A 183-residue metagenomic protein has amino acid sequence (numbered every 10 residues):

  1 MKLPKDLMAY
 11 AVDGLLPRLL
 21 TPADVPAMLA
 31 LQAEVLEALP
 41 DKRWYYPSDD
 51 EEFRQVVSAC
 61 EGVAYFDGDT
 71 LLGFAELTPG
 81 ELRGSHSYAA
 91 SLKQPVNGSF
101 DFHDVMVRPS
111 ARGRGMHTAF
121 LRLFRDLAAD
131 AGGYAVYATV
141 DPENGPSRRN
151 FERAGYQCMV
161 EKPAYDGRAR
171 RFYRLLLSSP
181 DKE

Functional and structural regions predicted by a protein language model:
K2-D6, A164-E183: C-terminal "cap" of GNAT-fold acetyltransferases
G14-A30, D41: A short beta-loop-alpha structural element at the N-terminal edge of CoA-dependent acyl/N-acetyltransferase catalytic
P40-G68, E76, L82: Active-site rim helix/loop that mediates acceptor-substrate recognition in acyltransferases
F74-D104: Conserved acyl-donor/pantetheine-binding loop and adjacent beta-alpha core of acyl/acetyltransferases and related
A111-L123: Conserved acetyl-CoA pyrophosphate-binding loop and the N-cap/start of the following alpha-helix in GNAT-like
R112, A138-R148, D166: Conserved beta-strand-loop-alpha-helix junction that forms the acyl-donor binding cleft
T118, P142-V160: Conserved active-site alpha-helix within GNAT-family acetyltransferase domains
A128-V140: Conserved GNAT acetyl-CoA-binding A-motif
